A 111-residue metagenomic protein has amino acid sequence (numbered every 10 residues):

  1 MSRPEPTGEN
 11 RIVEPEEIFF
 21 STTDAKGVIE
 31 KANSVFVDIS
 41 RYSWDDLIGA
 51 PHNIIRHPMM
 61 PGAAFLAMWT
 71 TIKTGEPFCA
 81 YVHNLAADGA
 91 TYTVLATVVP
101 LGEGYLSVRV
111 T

Functional and structural regions predicted by a protein language model:
S2-T111: Sensory/regulatory domains in signal-transduction proteins
